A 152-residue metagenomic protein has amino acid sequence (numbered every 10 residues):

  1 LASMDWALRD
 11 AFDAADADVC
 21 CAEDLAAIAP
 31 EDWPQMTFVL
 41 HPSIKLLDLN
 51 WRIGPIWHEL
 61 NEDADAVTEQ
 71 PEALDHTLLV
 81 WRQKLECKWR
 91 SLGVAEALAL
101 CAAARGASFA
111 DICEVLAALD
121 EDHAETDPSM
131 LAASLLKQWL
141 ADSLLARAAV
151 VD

Functional and structural regions predicted by a protein language model:
L1-A29, L85, R90-D152: Long, charge-rich, low-complexity alpha-helical segments
L1-E86, S91-V94: Hydrophobic packing positions characteristic of elongated beta-solenoid/beta-helix-type spike/fiber shafts
